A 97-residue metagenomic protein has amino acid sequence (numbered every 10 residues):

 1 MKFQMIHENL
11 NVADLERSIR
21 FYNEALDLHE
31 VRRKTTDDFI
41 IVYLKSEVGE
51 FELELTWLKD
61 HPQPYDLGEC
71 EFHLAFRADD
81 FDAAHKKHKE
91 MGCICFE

Functional and structural regions predicted by a protein language model:
K2, N9-E52: Core segments of cupin and vicinal oxygen chelate
M5-H7, E52, E71, C95: Hydrophobic residues on conserved beta-strands that form the core of alpha/beta folds
A13-E16, L67-E97: Vicinal oxygen chelate
A25, K59, H88-G92: Alpha-helix boundary/capping residues
R33-K34, P64-L67: Short histidine-centered beta-strand/loop micro-motifs that create catalytic or ligand/metal-coordination sites
F39-I41, K59-Y65: A short, acidic/glycine-rich surface segment
E47-E52, D60-P62, F81-D82: Short, charged/polar surface micro-motifs in flexible loops or helix N-caps
L55: Conserved beta3 VAIK motif of the Hanks protein kinase fold
